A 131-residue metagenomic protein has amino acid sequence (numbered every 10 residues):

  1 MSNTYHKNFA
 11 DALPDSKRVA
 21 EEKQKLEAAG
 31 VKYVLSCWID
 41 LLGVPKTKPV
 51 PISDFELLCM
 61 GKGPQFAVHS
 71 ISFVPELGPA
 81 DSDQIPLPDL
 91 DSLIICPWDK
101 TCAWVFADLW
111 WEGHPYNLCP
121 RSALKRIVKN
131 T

Functional and structural regions predicted by a protein language model:
M1-T131: ATP/Mg2+-dependent ligation/transfer catalytic cores
